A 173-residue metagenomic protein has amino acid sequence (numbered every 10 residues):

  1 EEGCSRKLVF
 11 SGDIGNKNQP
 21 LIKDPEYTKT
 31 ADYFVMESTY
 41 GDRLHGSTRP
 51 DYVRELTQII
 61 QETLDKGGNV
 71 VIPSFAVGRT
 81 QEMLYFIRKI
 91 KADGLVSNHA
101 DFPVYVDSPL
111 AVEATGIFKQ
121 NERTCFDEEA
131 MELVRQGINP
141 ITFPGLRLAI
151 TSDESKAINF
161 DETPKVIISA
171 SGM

Functional and structural regions predicted by a protein language model:
E1-E82, R88-S97: His/Asp/Glu-rich metal-coordinating catalytic cores of metallo-dependent phosphodiesterases/hydrolases acting on
I59-M173: Hard-cation-handling environments
